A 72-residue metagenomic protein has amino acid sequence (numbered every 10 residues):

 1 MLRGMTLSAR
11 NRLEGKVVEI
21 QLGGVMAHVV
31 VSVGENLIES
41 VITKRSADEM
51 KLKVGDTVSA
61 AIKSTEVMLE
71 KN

Functional and structural regions predicted by a protein language model:
M1-N72: Non-catalytic connector elements of ABC transporters
